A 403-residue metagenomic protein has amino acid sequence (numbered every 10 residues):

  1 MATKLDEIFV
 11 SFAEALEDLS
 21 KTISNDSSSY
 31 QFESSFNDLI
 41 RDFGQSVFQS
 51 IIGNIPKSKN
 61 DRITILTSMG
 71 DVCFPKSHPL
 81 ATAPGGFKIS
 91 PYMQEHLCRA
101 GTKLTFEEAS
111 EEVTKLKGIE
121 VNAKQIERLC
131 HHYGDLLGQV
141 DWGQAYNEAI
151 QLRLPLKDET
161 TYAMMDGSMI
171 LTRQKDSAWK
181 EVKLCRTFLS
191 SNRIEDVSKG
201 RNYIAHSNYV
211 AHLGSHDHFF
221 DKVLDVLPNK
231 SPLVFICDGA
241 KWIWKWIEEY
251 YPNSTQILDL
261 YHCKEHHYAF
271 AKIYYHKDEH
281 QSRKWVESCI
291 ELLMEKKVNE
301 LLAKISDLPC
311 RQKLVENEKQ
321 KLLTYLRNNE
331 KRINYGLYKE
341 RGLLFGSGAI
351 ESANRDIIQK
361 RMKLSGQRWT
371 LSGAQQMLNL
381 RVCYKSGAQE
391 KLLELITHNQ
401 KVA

Functional and structural regions predicted by a protein language model:
M1-S46, G70-A403: Catalytic center-proximal scaffold of phosphoryl-transfer enzymes
D42-K59: Short, low-complexity, charged/polar segments at coil/turn and helix-coil boundaries
N54-L80: A contiguous, low-structure linker/loop signature
